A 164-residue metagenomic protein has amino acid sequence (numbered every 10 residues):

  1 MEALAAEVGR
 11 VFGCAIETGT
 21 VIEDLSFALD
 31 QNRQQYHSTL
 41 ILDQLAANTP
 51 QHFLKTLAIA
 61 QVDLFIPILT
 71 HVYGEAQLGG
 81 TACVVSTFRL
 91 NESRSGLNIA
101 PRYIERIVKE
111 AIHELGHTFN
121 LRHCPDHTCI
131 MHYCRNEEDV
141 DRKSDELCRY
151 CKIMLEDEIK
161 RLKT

Functional and structural regions predicted by a protein language model:
M1-A111, R122: Metzincin-family zinc-dependent endopeptidase catalytic domain
S93-K163: The catalytic-center signature of Zn2+-dependent metalloproteases
